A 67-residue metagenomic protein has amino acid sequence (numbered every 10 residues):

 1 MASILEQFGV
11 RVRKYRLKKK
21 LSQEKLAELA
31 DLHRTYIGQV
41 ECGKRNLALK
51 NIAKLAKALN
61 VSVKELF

Functional and structural regions predicted by a protein language model:
M1-Q7: A detector for short, charged/polar N-terminal pre-domain segments
V10-K25, L29, L59: Short basic helix-loop element that most often maps to the first helix and adjoining turn of HTH DNA-binding modules
V12, L26-A27, I37-V40, L66: Conserved hydrophobic/aromatic packing and binding residues within compact polymer-binding modules
D31-N46: Recognition helix of helix-turn-helix/homeodomain-like DNA-binding domains that insert into the DNA major groove
K50-E65: DNA major-groove recognition helix of helix-turn-helix/homeodomain DNA-binding modules
